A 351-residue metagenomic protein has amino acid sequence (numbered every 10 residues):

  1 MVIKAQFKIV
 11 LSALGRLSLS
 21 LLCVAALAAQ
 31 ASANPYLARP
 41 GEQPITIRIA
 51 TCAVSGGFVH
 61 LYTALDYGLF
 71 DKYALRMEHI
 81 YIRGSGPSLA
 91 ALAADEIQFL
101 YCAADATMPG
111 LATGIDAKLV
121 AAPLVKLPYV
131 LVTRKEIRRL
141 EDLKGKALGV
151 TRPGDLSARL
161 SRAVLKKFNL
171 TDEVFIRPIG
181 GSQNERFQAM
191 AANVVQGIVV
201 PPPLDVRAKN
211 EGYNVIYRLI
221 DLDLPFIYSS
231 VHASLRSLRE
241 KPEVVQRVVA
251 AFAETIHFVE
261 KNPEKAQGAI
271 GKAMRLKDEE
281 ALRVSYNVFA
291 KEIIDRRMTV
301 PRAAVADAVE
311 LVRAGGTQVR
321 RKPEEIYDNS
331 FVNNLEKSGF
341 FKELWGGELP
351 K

Functional and structural regions predicted by a protein language model:
M1-P44, W345-K351: Short, low-complexity disordered leader/linker segments with a strong preference for bacterial N-terminal type II
N34-S182, R186-A192, Q196-P202, V215-L219 (+1 more regions): Short, glycine-/small- and polar/acidic-enriched structural segments that line small-molecule recognition paths
Y62, M108, R162, V206-K209 (+3 more regions): Predominant activation on well-ordered alpha-helical scaffold segments within soluble catalytic domains
A64, F70, G110, L165 (+4 more regions): Hydrophobic alpha-helix position signal
D105, N184-L276: Pocket-lining segment of extracytoplasmic ligand-binding domains
R239-R321: Secondary-structure end/capping motifs
R313-K351: Conserved C-terminal helix/tail region of periplasmic/extracytoplasmic solute-binding proteins
